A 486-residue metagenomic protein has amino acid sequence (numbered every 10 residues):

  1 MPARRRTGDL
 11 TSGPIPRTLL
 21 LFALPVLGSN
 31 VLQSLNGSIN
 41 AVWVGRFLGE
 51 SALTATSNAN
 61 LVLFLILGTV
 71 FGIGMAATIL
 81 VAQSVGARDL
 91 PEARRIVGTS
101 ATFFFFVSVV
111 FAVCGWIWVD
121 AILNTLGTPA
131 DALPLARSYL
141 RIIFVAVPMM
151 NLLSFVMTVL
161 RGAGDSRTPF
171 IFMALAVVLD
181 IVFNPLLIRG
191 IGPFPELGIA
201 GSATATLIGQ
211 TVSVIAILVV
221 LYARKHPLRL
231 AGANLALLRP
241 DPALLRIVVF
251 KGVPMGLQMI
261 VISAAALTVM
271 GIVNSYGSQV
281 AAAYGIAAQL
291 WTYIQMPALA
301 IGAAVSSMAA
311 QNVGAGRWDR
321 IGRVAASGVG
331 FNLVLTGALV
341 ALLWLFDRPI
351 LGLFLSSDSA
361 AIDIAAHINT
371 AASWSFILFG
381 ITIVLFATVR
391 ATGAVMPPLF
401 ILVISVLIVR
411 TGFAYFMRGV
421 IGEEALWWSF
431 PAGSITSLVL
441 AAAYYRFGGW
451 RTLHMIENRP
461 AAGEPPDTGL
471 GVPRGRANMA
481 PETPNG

Functional and structural regions predicted by a protein language model:
M1-A23, V81-P148, F194-V253, A309-S375 (+1 more regions): Short alpha-helical transmembrane segments in multi-pass integral membrane proteins
L21-N40, I142, G209-S213, I217 (+2 more regions): Transmembrane helical elements of multi-pass membrane transporters/channels
V26, N30, V42, R46 (+17 more regions): Transmembrane alpha-helix boundary and packing residues in multipass membrane permease domains and related
L27, V31, L35, I39 (+17 more regions): Generic alpha-helical transmembrane segments of integral inner-membrane proteins, especially permease/transport modules
L35-T54, L123-A130, L186-L197, G256 (+4 more regions): Helix-terminus/linker motif at the lipid-water interface of multi-pass membrane proteins
V44-F64, A130-L135, I199-A200, T204 (+5 more regions): Interfacial/gating helices of multi-pass transporter permease domains
L53-V113, M150-P169, A283-L345, F379-I401: Small-residue-rich hydrophobic transmembrane alpha-helices
G74, I143-R161, P169-V177, S202-I217 (+5 more regions): Short runs within selected transmembrane alpha-helices of multi-pass transporters and secretion channels
